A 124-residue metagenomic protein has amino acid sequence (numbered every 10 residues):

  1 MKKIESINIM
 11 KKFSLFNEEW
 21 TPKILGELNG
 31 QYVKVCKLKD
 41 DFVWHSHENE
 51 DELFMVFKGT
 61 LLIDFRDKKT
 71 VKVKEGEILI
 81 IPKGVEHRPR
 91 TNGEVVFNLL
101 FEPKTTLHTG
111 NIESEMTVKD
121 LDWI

Functional and structural regions predicted by a protein language model:
M1-K34, E115-I124: A short, N-terminal "cap"/entry segment at the start of jelly-roll beta-barrel domains of the cupin/DSBH fold
E18-E19, Y32-E48: Conserved short histidine dyad/triad with adjacent acidic residue
N29, F57-K58, K74-E75: A cytosolic small-molecule/anion-sensing beta-strand core signal
Q31-Y32, D40, L61, K69 (+1 more regions): Short acidic/polar mixed-charge low-complexity motifs
V33, D51, V96: Change "...and in nucleic-acid phosphodiester-cleaving endonucleases..." to "...and in nucleic-acid processing enzymes
K37-L38, H47-R66: Short, conserved beta-strand element in jelly-roll/cupin
D67-K83: Short acidic-glycine-tyrosine-enriched beta hairpin
K83-I112: Ligand-binding loop in jelly-roll beta-barrel domains
